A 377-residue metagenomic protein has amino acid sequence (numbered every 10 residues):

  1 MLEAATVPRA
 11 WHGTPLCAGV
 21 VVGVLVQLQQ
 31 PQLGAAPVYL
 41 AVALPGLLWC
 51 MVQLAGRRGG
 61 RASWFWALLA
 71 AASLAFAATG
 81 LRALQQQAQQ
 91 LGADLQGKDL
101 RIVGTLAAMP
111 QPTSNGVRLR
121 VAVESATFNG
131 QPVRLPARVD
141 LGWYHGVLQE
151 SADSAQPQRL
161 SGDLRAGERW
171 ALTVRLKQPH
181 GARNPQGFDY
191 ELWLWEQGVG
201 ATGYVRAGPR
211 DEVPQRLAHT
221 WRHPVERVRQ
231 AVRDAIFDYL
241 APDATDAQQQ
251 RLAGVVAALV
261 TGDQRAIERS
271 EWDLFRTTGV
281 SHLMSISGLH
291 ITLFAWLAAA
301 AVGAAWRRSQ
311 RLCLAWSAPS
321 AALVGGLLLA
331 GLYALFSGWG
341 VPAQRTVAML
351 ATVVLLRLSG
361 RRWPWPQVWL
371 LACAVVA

Functional and structural regions predicted by a protein language model:
M1-A10, R57-R58, C313-W316: Short, Lys/Arg-rich N-terminal segment immediately upstream of the first membrane anchor
L2-P8, W66, A72-H282: Membrane-interface helix/helix-cap signal primarily in integral membrane proteins
P8-Q53: Membrane-embedded alpha-helical segments of integral membrane proteins
P15, G46, G203, D263-A377: Hydrophobic alpha-helical transmembrane segments in multi-pass membrane proteins
V20-Q27, A75-T79, G331-L335, C373-A377: Aromatic-anchored segments of alpha-helical transmembrane domains
L33-L40, G56-L69, P364: Membrane-interfacial entry segments at the cytosolic side of transmembrane helices
Y39-G46, W66-A72, R345-L350: Hydrophobic core segments of alpha-helical transmembrane domains in multi-pass membrane proteins
C50-R57, A77-A83, L356-W365: Juxtamembrane membrane-interface segments at transmembrane alpha-helix termini
